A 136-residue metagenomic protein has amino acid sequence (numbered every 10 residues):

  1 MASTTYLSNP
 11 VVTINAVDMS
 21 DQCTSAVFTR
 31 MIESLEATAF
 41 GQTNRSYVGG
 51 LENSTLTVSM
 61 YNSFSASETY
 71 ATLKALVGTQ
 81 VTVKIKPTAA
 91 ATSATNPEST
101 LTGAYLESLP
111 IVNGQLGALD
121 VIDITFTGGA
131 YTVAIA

Functional and structural regions predicted by a protein language model:
A2-F64, S99-D123: Solvent-exposed edge beta-strands and adjacent loop segments that serve as assembly or binding interfaces
V11-T13, E68-G103: Short, acidic/charged, Gly/Pro-enriched secondary-structure junctions
Y61-A66, A90, G129-T132: Acidic glycine-/aspartate-rich tracts in secreted/extracellular proteins
L116-A136: C-terminal or internal capping secondary-structure element at the end of a domain, subdomain, or sheet
